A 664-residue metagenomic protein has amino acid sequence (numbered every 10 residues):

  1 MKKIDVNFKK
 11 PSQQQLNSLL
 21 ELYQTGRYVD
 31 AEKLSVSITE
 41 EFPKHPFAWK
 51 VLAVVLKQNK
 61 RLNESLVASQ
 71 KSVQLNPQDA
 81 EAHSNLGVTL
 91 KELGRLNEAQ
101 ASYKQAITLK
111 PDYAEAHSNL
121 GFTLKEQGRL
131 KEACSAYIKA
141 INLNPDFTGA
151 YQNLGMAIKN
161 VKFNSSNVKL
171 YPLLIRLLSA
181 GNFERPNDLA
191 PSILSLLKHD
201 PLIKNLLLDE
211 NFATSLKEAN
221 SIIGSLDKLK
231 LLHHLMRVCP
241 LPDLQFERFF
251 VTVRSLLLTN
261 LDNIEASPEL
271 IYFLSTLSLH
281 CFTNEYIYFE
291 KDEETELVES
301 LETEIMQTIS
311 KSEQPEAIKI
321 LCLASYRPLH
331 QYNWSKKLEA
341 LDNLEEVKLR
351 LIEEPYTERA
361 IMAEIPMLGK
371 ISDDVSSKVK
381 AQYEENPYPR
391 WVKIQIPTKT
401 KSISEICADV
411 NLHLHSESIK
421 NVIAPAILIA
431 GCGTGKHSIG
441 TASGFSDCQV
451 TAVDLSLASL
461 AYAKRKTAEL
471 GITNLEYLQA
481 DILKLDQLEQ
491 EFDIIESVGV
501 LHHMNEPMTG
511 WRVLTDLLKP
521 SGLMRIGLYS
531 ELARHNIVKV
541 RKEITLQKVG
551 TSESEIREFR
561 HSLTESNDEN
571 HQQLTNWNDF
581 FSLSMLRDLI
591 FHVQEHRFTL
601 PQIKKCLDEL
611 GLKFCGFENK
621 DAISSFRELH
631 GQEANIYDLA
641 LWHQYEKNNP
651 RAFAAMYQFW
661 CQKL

Functional and structural regions predicted by a protein language model:
M1-A426, I439-A442, Q490, K519: Alpha-helical solenoid repeat scaffolds of the TPR/TPR-like class and their adjacent stem/linker regions that mediate
A180-G181, F559-L664: Rossmann-like AdoMet/SAM-dependent catalytic core
T434-D447: Conserved SAM-binding loop of SAM-dependent methyltransferases across substrates and taxa, primarily the Class I
Q449-D454: Conserved SAM-binding motif I beta-strand of class I
G471-L483: Conserved SAM-binding strand-loop segment of SAM-dependent methyltransferases
D486-I495: A short acidic, Gly/Pro-enriched loop at the edge of an enzyme's catalytic core that lines a small-molecule cofactor
M508-P520: A short glycine-rich, Lys/Arg-flanked "PGG" loop and its adjoining helix->strand segment in the class I
L523-Q572: Conserved class I S-adenosyl-L-methionine
